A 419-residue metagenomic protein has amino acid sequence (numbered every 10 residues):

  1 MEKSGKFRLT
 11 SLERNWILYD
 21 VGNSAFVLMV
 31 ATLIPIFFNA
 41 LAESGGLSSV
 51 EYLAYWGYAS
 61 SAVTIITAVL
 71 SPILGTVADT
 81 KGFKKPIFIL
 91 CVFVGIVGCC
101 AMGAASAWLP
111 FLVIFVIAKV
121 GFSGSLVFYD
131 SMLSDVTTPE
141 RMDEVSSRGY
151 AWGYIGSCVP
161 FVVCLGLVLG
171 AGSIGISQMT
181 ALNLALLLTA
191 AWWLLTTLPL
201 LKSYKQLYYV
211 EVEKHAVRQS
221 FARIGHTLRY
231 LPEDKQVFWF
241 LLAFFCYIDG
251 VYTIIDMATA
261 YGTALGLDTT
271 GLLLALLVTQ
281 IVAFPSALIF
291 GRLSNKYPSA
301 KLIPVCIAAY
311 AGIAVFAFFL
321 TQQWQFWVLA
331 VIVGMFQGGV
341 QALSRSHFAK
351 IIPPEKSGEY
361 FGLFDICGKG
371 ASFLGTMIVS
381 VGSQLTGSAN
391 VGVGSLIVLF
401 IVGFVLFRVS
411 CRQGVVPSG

Functional and structural regions predicted by a protein language model:
E2-E13, K205-L242: Juxtamembrane intracellular "pre-TM" segments in multi-pass secondary transporters
K6-T64, Q236-D268, L272-A275: Helix-loop boundary and gating motifs at the non-cytosolic
L47-E51, V168-A191, V381-F400: A membrane-interface helix-boundary motif in multi-pass transporters
V69-F83, P285-P298: Helix-to-loop junctions at the C-terminal end of transmembrane segments in multipass secondary transporters
P86-A101, K301-F316: Structural signature of the two symmetry-related core transmembrane helices
M102-F115, F318-A330: Helix-loop junctions at membrane interfaces in 12-TM secondary transporters
S146-V168, D365-G375: Glycine-rich segments within core transmembrane alpha-helices of 12-TM secondary carriers
W192-S203, G394-G419: Multi-pass alpha-helical transporter architecture, strongest for 12-TM Major Facilitator/SLC carriers used
